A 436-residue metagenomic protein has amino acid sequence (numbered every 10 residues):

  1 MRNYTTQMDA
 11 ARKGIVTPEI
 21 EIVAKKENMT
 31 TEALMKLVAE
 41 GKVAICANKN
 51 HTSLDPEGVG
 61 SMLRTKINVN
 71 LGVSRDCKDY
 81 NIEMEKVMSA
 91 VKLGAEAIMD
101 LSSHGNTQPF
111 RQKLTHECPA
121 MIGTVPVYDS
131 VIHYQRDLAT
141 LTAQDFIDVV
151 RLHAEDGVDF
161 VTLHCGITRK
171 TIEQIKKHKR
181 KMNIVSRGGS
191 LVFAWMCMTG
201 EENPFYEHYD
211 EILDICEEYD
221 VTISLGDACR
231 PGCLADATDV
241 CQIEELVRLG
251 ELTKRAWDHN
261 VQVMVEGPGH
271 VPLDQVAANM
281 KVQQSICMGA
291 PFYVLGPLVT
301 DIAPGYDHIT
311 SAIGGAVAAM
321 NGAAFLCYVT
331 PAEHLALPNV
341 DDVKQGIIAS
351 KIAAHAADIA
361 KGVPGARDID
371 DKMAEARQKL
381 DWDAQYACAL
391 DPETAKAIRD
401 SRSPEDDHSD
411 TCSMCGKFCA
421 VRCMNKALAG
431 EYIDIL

Functional and structural regions predicted by a protein language model:
N3-T300, Y306, A312-F325: Alpha/beta enzyme core
E173-C197, P231, A235-A237, D274 (+1 more regions): Catalytic or ion-coupling anion/metal-binding cores of large enzyme and transporter domains
I302-S311, V317-V363: C-terminal catalytic subdomain
